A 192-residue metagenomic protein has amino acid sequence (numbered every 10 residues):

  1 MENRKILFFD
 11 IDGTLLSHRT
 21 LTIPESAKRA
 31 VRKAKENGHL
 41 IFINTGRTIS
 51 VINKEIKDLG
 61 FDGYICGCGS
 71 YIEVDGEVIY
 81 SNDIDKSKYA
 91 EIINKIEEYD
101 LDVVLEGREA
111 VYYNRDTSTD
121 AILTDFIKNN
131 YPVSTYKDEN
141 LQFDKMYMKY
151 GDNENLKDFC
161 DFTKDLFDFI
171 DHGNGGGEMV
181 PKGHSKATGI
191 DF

Functional and structural regions predicted by a protein language model:
E2-R4, G38, D100, F143: A general structural motif
N3-T20, I43: Asp-based phosphoryl-transfer active-site loop
F8-F9, Y71-V74, E139, D168-D171: Short, basic/glycine-rich phosphate-binding loops at helix/coil junctions that contact nucleotide phosphates
H18-L21, F42, S81-N82, T124-F126: Short, flexible loop segments at the rims of nucleotide/cofactor-binding pockets, characterized by
E25-T119: Active-site phosphate-binding/coordination module
Y99-D102, E106-F192: Conserved acidic, metal-coordinating active-site core of Asp-based, Mg2+-dependent phosphoryl-transfer enzymes
